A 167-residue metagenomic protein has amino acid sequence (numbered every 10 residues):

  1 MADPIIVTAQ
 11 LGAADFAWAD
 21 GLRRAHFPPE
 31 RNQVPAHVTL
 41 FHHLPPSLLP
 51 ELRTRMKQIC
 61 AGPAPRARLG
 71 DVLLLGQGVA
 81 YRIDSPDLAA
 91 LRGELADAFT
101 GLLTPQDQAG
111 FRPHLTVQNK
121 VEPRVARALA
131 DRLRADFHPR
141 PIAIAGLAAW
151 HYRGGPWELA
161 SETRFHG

Functional and structural regions predicted by a protein language model:
M1-R66, S85-G146, P156-G167: Basic, often amphipathic N-terminal segments
Q77-R82, D107: Charge-rich, low-complexity N-terminal segments
G78-A80, R153-L159: Short, solvent-exposed polar/charged micro-motifs at secondary-structure junctions
A149-H151: Short, exposed beta-strand-loop hairpins at the edges of beta-sheets in extracellular/periplasmic proteins
